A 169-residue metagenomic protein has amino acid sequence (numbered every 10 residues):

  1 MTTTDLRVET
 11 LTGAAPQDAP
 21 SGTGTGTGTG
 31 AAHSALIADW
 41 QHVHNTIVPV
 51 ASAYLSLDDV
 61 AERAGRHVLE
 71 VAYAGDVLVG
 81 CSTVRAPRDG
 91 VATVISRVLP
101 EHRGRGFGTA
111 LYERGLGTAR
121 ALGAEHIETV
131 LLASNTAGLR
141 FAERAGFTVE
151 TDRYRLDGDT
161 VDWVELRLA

Functional and structural regions predicted by a protein language model:
M1-L55, V164-R167: Short amphipathic alpha-helix that is part of the acyltransferase structural core
A35, H42-I95, L99-P100: Acetyl-CoA-dependent GNAT
R97, A110, A137: Short alpha-helical segment within the catalytic ATP-binding CA
L99-E101, R105, S134: Active-site acidic-Proline motif in GNAT/NAT acetyltransferases
G104-A121, R140-R144: Conserved acetyl-CoA-binding loop-helix of GNAT-fold acetyltransferases
A119-A133: Conserved GNAT acetyl-CoA-binding A-motif
E128-L132, E143-E165: Conserved catalytic-core motifs of GNAT/GCN5-like acyltransferases
